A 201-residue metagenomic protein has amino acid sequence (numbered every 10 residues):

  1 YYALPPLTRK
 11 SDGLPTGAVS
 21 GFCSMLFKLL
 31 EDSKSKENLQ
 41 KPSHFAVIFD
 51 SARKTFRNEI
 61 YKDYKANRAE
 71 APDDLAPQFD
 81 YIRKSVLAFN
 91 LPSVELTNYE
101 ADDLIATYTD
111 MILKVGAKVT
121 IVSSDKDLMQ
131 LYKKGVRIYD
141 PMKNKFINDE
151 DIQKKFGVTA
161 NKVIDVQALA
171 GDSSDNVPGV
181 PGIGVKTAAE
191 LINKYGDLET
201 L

Functional and structural regions predicted by a protein language model:
Y1-D50, F56-D63: Non-catalytic, usually N-terminal nucleic-acid engagement modules in DNA/RNA processing proteins
D12, A66-L201: Extended two-metal-dependent nuclease catalytic cores across DNA- and RNA-processing enzymes
